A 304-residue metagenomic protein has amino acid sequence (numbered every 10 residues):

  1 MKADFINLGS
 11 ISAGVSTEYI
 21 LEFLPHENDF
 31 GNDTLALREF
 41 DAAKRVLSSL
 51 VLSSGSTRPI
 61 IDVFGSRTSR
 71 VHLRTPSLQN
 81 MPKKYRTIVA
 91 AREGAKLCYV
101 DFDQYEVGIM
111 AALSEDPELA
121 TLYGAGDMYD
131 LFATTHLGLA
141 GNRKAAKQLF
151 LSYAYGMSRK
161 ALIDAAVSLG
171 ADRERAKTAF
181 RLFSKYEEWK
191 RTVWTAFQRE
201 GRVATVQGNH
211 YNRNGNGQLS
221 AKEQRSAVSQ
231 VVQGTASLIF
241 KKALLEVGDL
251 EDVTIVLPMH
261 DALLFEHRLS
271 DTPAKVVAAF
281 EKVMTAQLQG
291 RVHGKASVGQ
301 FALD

Functional and structural regions predicted by a protein language model:
M1-L139, V203-A262, V276-M284: Acidic, glycine-rich two-metal-ion catalytic cores of nucleic acid-processing enzymes
Q79, A111, A166-S168, D271: Residue-level detector of alpha-helical segments with a strong bias toward transmembrane helices and their helix-loop
T134-V253, L288, G294-D304: Conserved catalytic core of nucleic-acid polymerases
L149-F150, D261-L264: Short, basic/aromatic-rich helical patch in the C-terminal catalytic core of site-specific tyrosine
A161-L162, L263-E281: Catalytic palm subdomain of template-directed nucleic-acid polymerases, centered on the conserved carboxylate motif
K275, L288-Q289: P-loop/Walker A phosphate-binding loop and immediately adjacent motor/lid segment at beta-alpha junctions
